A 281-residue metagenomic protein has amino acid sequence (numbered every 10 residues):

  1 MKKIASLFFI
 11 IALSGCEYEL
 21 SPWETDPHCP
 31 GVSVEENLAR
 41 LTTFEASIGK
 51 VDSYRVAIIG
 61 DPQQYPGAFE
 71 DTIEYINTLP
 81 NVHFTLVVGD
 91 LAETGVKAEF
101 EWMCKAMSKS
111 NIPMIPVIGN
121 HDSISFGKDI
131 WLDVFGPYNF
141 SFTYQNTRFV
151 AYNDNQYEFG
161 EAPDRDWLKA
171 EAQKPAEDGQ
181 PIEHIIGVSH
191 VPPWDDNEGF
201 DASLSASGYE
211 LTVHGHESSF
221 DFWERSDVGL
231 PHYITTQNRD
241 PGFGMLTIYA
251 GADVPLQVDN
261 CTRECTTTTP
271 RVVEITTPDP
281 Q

Functional and structural regions predicted by a protein language model:
K2-I10: Sec-dependent signal peptide recognition, specifically the positively charged N-region followed immediately by
A12-G15: C-terminal motif of bacterial Sec signal peptides marking the signal peptidase cleavage site
E17-W102, Q281: N-terminal active-site segment of His-dependent metallophosphoesterases
L20-N37, F220-D221, R225-Q281: Binuclear metal-dependent phosphoesterase catalytic core
F44-S47, P62-Q64, D129-D196, N260-C261: Conserved catalytic scaffold of divalent metal-dependent phosphoesterases
I58-D61, F84-D90, P113-N120, Y152 (+3 more regions): Active-site neighborhood of phospho(di)ester-bond hydrolases with catalytic His/Asp-centered motifs
F69-N139, T143-Y144: Core catalytic region of metal-dependent phosphoesterases/phosphodiesterases, especially metallo-beta-lactamase-like
N77-F84, S108, Y157-P231, E264-Q281: His/acidic metal-ligating clusters that form di-metal
